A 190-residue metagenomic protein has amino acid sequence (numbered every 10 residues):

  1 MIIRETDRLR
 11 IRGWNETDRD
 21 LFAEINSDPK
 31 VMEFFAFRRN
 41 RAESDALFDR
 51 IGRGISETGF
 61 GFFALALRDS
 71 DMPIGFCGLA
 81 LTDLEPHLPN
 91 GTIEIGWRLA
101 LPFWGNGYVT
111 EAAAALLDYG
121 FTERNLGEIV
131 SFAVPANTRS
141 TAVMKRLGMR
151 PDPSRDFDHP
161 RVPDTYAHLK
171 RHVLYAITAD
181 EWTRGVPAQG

Functional and structural regions predicted by a protein language model:
M1-E33, A66-G190: Acyl-donor (CoA/ACP) binding surface of acyl/acetyltransferases
K30-G52, G61-F63: Conserved GNAT-fold acetyl-CoA-binding loop/helix
